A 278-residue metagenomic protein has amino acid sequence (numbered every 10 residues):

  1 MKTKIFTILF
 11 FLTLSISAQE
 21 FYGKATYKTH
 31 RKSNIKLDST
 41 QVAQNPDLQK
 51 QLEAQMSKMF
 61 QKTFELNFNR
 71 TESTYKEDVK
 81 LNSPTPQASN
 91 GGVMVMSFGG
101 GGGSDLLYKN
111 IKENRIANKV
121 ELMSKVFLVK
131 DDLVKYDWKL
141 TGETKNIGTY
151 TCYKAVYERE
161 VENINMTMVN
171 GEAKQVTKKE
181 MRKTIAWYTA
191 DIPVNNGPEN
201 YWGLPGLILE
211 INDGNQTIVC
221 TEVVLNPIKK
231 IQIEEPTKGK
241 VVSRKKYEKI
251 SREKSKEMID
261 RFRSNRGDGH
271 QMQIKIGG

Functional and structural regions predicted by a protein language model:
M1-Y27, G277-G278: Bacterial Sec-dependent N-terminal signal peptides
E20-G278: Extended soluble regions of mature proteins
